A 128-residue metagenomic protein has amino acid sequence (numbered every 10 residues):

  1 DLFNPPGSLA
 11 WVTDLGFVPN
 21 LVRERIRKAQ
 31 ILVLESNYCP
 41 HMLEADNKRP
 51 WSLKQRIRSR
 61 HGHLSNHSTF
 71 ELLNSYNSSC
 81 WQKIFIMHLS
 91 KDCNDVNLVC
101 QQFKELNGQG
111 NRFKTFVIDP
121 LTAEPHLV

Functional and structural regions predicted by a protein language model:
D1-I31, H126-V128: Core dinuclear metal-dependent hydrolase active-site scaffold
P19-I118: Cap/insert and terminal regions of metallo-dependent hydrolase folds
G110, D119-V128: Long, positively charged, glycine-interspersed low-complexity recognition regions
